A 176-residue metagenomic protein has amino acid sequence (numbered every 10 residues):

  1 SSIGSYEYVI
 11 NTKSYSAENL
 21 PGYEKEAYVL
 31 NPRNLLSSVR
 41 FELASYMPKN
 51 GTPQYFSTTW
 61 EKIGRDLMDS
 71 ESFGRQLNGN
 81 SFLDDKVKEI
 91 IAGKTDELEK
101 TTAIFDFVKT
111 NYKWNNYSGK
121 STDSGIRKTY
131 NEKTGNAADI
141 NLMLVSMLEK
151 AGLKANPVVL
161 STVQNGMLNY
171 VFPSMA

Functional and structural regions predicted by a protein language model:
S1-F105, K109-N116: Secretory-pathway-linked proteins and extracytosolic
S2-I3, E89-G93, E132-K133, L144 (+1 more regions): Generic recognition of flexible, low-complexity loop/linker segments
V9-I10, K49, S124, L142 (+1 more regions): Short, well-ordered loop/turn elements at secondary-structure boundaries
F82-D85, K120-K128, S161-G166: Short, conserved phosphate-binding/catalytic loop or strand-edge motifs used in phosphoryl-/nucleotidyl-transfer
D96-K100, T129-I140, S174: Secondary-structure capping and boundary motifs in well-ordered enzyme cores
K113-G135: Short, conserved helix/loop micro-motifs enriched in His/Cys and acidic residues
I140-A176: Hydrophobic/aromatic-rich core segments of domains that either
